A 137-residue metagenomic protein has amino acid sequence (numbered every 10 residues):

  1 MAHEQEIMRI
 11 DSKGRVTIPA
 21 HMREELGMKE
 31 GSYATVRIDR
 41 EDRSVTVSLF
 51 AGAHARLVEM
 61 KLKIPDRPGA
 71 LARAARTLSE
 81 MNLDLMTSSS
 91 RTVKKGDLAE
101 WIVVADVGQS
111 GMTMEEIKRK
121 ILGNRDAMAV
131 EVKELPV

Functional and structural regions predicted by a protein language model:
M1-A2: Small Cys/His zinc-coordinating "RING-like" fingers
Q5-R15: Short, basic/aromatic beta-hairpin or loop at an interaction surface
I7-M8, R37, G52, V93: Short secondary-structure boundary/capping segments
G14-G27: Short beta-strand-centered segments at strand-helix junctions
E25-V45: A short beta-strand-loop micro-motif that forms or neighbors metal/cofactor- and ligand-binding patches at active-site
V45-V137: A conserved regulatory-domain signal marking ACT and ACT-like small-molecule sensing domains and adjacent regulatory
